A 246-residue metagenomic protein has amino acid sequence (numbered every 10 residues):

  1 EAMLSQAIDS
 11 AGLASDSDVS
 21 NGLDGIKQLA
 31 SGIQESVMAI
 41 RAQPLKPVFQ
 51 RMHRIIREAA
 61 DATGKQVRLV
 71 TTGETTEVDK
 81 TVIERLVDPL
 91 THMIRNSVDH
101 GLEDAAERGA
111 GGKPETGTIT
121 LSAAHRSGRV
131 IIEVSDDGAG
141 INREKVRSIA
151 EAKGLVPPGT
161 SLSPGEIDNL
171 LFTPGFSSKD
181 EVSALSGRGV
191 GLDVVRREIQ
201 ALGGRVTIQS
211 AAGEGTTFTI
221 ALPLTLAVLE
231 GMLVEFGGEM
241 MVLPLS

Functional and structural regions predicted by a protein language model:
E1-H53, D61, T75: Signal-transmission coiled-coils
Q34, R51, E58, A62-S246: Conserved glycine-centered short motifs in functionally critical loops
